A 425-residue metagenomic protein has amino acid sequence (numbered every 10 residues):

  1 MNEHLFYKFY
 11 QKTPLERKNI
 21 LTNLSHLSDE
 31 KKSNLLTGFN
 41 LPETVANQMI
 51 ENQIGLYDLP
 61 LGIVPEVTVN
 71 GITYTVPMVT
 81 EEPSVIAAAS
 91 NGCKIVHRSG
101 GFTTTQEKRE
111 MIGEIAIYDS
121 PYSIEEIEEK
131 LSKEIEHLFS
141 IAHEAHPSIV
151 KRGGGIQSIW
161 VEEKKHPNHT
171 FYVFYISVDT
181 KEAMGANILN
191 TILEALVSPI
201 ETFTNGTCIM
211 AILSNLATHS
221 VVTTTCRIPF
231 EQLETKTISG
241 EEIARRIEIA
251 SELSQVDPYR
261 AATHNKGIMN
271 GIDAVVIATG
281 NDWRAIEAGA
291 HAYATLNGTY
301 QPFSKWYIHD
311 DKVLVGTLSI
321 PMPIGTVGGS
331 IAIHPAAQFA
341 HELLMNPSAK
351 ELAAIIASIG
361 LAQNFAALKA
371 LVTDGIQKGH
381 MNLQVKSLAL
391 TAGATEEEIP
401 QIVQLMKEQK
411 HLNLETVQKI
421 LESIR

Functional and structural regions predicted by a protein language model:
M1-Y74, M78, E82, F102 (+4 more regions): Acidic/polar, glycine-rich intrinsically disordered N-terminal extensions of enzymes
K32-L36, G101-E107, A145-S158, F203-N215 (+7 more regions): Flexible, glycine/charged-enriched surface loops at secondary-structure junctions
A46-E51, G55-H169, V173-S177: Small-residue-rich
Q48, G55-L59, V64, H169-I176 (+2 more regions): Short, hydrophobic/aliphatic alpha-helical segments
P60-V85, K181-L189, Q255-N281, G360-K369 (+1 more regions): Conserved phosphate/anionic-ligand binding catalytic regions in large, soluble enzymes, centered on
S99-S132, E252, A294-A357, Q363: A structural-propensity feature for long, helix-poor, extended segments
E182-M184, L189-A336: Glycine-rich anion/phosphate-binding loop at the beta-strand->alpha-helix junction
L314, P321-R425: Catalytic-core signal marking the mid-to-C-terminal active-site face
